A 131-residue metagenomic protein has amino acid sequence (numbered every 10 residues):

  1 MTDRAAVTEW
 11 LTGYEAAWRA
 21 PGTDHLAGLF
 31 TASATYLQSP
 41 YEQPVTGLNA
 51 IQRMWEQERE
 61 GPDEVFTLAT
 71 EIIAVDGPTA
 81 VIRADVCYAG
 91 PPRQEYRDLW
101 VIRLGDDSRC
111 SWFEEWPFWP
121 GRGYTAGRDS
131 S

Functional and structural regions predicted by a protein language model:
M1, A6, Q52-S131: A beta-strand edge to alpha-helix "cap/lid" segment located at domain peripheries
M1-A32, Y124-S131: Short, low-complexity N-terminal intrinsically disordered segments enriched in polar/charged residues
Y14, H25-A27, A34, G47 (+4 more regions): Hydrophobic pocket/interface hotspot
Y14-A17, L37, C87-A89: Alpha-helix C-capping/helix-to-loop hinge sites
E15, P40, I72-A74: Structured beta->alpha junctions
G22, P40-E42, E64-T70: A short, aromatic/hydrophobic, helix- or strand-capping loop or linear motif that either lines the entrance/gate
S33-T35, P44, T67, C87: Ser/Thr- (and often Asn-) enriched beta-sheet segments in non-cytosolic proteins
T35-V45, R59-G61, W116: A short gly/proline-enriched turn/hairpin at secondary-structure junctions
